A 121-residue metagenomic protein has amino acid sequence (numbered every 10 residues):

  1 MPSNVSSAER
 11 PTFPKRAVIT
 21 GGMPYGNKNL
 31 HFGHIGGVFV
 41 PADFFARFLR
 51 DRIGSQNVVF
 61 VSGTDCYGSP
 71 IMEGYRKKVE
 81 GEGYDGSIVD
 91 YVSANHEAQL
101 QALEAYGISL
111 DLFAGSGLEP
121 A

Functional and structural regions predicted by a protein language model:
P2-A121: N-terminal, positively charged nucleic-acid-binding surface of large information/translation enzymes
